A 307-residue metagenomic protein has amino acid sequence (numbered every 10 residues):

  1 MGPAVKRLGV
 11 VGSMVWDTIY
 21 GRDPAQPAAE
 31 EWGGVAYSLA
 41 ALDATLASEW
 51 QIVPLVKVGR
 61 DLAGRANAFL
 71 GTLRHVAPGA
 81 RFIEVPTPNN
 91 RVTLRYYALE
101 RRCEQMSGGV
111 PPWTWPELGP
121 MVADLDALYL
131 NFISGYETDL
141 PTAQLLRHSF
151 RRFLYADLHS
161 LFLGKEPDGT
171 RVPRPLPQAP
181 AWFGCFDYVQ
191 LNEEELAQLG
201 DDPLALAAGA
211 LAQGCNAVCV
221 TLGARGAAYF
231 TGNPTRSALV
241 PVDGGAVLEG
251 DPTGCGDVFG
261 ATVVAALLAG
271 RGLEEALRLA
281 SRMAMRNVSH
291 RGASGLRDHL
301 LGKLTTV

Functional and structural regions predicted by a protein language model:
G2-L8, P175, P180, L204-V307: Conserved phosphate-binding/catalytic region of the ribokinase-like
A4-L8, W16-A29, A44-F132, Y136 (+2 more regions): Conserved N-terminal subdomain of the carbohydrate kinase-like
L8-V10, L154, V189, V218: Residue-level marker for buried hydrophobic side chains located in beta-strands that build the well-ordered beta-sheet
V11-M14, A156-S160, V264: Short loop/turn segments at strand-loop or loop-helix junctions that form parts of catalytic or ligand-binding pockets
V35-A41: Short amphipathic alpha-helix
L55-K57, D157, T221: Generic beta-sheet signal
R91-T93, G164-P167, V247-T253: Short, charged, surface-exposed secondary-structure boundary motifs
A127, N131-G209, G226: Conserved beta-alpha-beta core of the PfkB/ribokinase-like small-molecule kinase fold
